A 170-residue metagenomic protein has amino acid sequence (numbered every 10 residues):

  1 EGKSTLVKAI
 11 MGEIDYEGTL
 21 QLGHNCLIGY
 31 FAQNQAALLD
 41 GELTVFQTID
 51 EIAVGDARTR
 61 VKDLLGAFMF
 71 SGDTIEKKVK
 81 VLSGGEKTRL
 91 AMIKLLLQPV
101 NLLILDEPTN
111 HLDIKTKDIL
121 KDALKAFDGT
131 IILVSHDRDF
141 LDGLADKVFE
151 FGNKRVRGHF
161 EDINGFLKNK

Functional and structural regions predicted by a protein language model:
E1-K170: ABC ATP-binding cassette signature C-motif
